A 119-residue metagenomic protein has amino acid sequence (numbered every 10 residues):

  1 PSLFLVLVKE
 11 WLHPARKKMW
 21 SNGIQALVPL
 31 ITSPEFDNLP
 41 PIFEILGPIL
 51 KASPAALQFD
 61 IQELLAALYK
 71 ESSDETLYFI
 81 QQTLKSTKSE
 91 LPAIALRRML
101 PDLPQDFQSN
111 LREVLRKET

Functional and structural regions predicted by a protein language model:
P1-T119: Alpha-helical scaffold domains
